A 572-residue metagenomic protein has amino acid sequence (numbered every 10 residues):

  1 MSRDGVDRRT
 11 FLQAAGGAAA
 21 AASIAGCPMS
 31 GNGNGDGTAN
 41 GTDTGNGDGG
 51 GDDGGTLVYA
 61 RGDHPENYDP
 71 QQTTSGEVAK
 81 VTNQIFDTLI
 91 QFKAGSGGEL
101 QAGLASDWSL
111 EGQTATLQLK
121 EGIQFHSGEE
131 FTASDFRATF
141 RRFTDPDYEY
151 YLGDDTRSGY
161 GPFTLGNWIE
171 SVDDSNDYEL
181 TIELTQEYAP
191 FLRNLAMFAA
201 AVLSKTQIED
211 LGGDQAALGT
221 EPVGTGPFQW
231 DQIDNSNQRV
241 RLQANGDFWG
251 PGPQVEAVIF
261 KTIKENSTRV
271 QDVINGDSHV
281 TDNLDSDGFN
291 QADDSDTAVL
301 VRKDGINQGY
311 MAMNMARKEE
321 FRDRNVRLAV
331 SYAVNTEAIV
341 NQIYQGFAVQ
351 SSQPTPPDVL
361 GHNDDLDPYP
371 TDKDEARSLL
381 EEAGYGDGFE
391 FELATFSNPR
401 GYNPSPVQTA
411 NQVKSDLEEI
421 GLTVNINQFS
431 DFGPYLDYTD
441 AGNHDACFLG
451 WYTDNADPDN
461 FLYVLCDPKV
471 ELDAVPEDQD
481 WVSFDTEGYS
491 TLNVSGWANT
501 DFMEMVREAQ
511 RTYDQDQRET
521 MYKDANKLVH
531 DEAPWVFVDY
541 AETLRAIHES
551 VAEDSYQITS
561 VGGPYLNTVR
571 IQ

Functional and structural regions predicted by a protein language model:
F11-L12, T423-D440, Y463-A546, Q572: Extracytoplasmic/peripheral linker and loop segments enriched in polar/acidic and small residues with frequent Thr/Pro
A60-L110, V223-T225: N-terminal lobe/hinge region of extracytoplasmic solute-binding protein
K93, Y188, A196-P253, A257: Gly/Pro-rich hinge or "lid" segments in bacterial periplasmic/extracellular proteins
S158-Q207: Surface-exposed binding/hinge segments that line and control ligand-binding clefts or catalytic entry sites
N194-A196, V301, R317-V359, S405 (+1 more regions): Periplasmic-binding protein-like
A216, R241, N245-Q291, R302-I306 (+1 more regions): Ligand-site clamp/hinge motif
Q350-E382, R400-Q408: Structural transition elements
R545-Q572: Long beta-strand-rich cores associated with HINT superfamily self-processing modules
